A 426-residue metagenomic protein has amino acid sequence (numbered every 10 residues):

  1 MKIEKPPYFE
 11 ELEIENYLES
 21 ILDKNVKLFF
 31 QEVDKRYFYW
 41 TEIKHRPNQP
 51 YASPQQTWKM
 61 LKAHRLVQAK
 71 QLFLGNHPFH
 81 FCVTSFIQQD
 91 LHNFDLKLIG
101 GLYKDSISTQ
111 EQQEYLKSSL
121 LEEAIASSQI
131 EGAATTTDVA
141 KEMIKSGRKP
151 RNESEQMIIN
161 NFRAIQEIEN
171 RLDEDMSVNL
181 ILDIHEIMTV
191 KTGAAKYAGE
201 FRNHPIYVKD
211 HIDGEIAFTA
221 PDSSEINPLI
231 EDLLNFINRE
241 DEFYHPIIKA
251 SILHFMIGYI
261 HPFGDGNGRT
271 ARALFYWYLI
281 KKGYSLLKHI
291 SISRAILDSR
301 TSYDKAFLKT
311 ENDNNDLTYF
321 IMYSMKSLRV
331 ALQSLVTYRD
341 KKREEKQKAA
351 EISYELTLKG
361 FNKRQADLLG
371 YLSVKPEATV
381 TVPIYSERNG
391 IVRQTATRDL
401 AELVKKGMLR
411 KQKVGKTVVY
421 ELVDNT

Functional and structural regions predicted by a protein language model:
M1-D265, R269-T426: FIC/Doc superfamily catalytic core
